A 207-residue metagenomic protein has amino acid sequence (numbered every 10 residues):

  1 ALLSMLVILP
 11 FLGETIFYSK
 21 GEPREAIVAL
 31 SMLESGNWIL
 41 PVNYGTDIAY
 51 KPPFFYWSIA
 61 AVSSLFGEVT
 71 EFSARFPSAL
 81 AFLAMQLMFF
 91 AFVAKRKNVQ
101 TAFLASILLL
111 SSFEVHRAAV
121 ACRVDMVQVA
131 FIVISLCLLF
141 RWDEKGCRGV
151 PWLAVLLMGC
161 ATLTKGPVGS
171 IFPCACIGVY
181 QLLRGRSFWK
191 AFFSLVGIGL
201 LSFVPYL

Functional and structural regions predicted by a protein language model:
A1-L207: Membrane-integral, polyisoprenol-dependent glycosyltransferases of the GT-C/oligosaccharyltransferase superfamily
